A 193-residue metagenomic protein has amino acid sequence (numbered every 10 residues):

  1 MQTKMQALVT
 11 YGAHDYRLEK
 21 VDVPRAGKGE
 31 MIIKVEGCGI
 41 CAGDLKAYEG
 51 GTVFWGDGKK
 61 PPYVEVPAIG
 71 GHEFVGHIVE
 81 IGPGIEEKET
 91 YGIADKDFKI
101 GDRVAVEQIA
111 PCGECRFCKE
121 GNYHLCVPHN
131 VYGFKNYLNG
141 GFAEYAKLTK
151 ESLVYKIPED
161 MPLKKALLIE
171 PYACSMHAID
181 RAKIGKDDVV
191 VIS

Functional and structural regions predicted by a protein language model:
Q2-L8: Short structural boundary motif marking the start of a folded domain
G12-H14, G27: Residue-level recognition of beta-strand termini and adjacent short loop/turns
H14-L18, A42-G43: Short N-terminal binding/cap micro-motifs at the start of the first secondary-structure element
L18-K20, Y145: Well-ordered beta-strand positions in beta-sheet-rich domains
P24-C38, V53-R116, P158-D160: Glycine-rich beta-strand-centered segment in the early N-terminal region that forms part of a ligand/cofactor-binding
K46-V53: Short Gly/aromatic-enriched secondary-structure transition segments
K60-P67, H72, E87-G92, C112-S193: NAD(P)H dinucleotide-binding glycine-rich loop of Rossmann-like/cofactor-binding domains, especially the beta1-alpha1
